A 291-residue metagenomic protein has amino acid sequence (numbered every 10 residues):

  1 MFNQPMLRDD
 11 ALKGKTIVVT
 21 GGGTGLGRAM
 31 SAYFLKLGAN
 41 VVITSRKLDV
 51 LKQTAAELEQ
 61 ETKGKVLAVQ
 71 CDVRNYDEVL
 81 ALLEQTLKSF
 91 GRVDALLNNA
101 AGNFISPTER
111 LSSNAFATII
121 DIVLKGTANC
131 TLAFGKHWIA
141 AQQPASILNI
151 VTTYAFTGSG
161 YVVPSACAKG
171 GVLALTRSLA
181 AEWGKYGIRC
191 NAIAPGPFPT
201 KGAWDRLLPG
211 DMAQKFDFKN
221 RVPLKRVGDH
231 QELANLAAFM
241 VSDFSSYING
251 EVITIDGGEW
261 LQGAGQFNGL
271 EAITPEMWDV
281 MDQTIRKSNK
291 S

Functional and structural regions predicted by a protein language model:
T16, G21-G25: Conserved glycine-rich cofactor-binding loop
L97, G184, R189, I248-G250: Short, small/polar-rich loop/turn modules that mediate ligand/substrate recognition or access, typified
P107-T108, S112-I120, F218: Substrate-binding pocket helix/loop in short-chain dehydrogenase/reductase
T131, A168, T176: Active-site helix of classical SDR
K136, A140, A181-K185, S246: Alpha-helical segment proximal to the catalytic Tyr-Lys
T152: Residue(s) in the substrate-gating loop at a strand-loop-helix junction that position the organic substrate next
A192, M212-I248, I255-G257, D282-S291: C-terminal helical subdomain
